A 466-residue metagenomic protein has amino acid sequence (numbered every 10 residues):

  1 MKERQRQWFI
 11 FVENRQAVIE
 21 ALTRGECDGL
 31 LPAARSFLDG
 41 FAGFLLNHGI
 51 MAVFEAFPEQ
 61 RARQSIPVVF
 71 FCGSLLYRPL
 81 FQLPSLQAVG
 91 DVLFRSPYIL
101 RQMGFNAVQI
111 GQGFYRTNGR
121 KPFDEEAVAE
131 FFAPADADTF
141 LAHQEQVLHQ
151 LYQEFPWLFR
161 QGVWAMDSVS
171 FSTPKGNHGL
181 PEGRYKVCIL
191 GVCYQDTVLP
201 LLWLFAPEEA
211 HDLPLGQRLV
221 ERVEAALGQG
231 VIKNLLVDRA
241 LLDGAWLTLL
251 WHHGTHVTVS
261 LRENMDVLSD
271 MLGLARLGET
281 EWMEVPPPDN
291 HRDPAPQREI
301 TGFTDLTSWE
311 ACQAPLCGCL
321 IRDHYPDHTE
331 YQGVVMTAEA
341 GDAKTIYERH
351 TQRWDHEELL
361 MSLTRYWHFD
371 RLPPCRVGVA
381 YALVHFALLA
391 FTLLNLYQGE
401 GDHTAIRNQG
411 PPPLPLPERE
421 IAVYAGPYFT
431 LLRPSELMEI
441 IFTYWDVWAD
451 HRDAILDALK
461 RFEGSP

Functional and structural regions predicted by a protein language model:
M1-A42: Charged, often Cys/His-bearing segments associated with DNA-binding zinc-finger transcription factors
D28-G73: Basic, short loop/linker segments at the boundary and entry of helix-turn-helix/winged-helix-like folds
R63-H143, T197, L250, W445: Short, positively charged, Gly/Tyr-enriched micro-motifs that form contact patches at catalytic or ligand/partner
S74, V89-G90, D124-F131, R160-F171 (+7 more regions): Short, conserved catalytic/metal-binding motifs centered on acidic residues
L93, T280-N290, D342-V377: Short amphipathic alpha-helical "interface-anchor" segments enriched in bulky aromatics
K121-Q195: Active-site-proximal, Lys/Arg-enriched surface segment that forms a nucleic-acid-binding/basic interface patch
W203-L320: An internal, acidic/charged active-site-proximal segment that coordinates divalent cations and/or engages
L277-Q313, R365, A390-P466: A short, flexible helix-boundary coil/loop motif
